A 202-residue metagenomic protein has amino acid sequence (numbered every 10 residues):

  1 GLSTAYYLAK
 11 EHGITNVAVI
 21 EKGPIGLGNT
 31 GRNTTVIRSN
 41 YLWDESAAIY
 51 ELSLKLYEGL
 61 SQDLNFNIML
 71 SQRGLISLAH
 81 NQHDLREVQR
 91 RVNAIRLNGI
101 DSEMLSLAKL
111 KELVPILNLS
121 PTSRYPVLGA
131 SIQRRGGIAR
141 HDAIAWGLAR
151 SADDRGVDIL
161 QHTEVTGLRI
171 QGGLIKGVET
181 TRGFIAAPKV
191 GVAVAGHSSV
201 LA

Functional and structural regions predicted by a protein language model:
G1-L2: N-terminal Rossmann-fold NAD(P) dinucleotide-binding loop
A5, A9-K10, S151: Gly/Ala-rich phosphate-binding loop of Rossmann-like dinucleotide-binding domains, activating on the conserved
A9-N33: Glycine-rich FAD pyrophosphate-binding loop
E21, S106, Q161-T163: Short loop/edge segments at beta-strand edges and connector loops that shape dinucleotide/nucleotide cofactor-binding
T34-I116: Dinucleotide-binding Rossmann-like beta1-alpha1 core, especially the glycine-rich loop that anchors the ADP
H83, L113-V127, R169-K176: A short, glycine/Asx- and small/polar-enriched loop/turn that sits immediately N-terminal to a beta-strand
E87, V200-L201: Phosphate- and divalent-cation-binding pockets in alpha/beta enzyme and binding domains that engage nucleotide-derived
A130-K189, A193-V194, S198-V200: Helical element adjacent to the flavin cofactor pocket in flavoenzyme catalytic cores
